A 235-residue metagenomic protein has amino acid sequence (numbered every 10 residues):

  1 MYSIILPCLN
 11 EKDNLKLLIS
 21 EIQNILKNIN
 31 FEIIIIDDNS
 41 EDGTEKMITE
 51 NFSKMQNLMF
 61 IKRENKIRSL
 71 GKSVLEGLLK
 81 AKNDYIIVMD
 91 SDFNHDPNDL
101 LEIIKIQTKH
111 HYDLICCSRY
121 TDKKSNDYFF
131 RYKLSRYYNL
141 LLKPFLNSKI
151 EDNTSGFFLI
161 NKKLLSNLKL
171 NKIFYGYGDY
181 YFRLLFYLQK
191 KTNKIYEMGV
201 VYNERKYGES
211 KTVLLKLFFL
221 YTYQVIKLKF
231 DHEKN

Functional and structural regions predicted by a protein language model:
M1-Y2, L6, D13, L17 (+3 more regions): Hydrophobic helical membrane-anchoring modules
M1-Y2, Q23-I35, Q56-M59: Short loop->beta transition adjacent to catalytic acidic/histidine clusters or analogous donor-positioning motifs
E11-I25: Short, well-formed alpha-helical segments that are part of the catalytic scaffolds of diverse glycosyltransferases
D13-L17, D42-N51: Acidic helix N-cap motif at the loop->helix transition within catalytic regions of sugar-transfer enzymes
F31, E45-K80: Conserved donor nucleotide-binding strand/loop of the catalytic core
D37-K46, F93: A conserved acidic beta->alpha catalytic loop
E64-K80, Y85, P97-G178, R205-T222: Acceptor/aglycone-binding surface of glycosyltransferases and processive sugar-polymer synthases
